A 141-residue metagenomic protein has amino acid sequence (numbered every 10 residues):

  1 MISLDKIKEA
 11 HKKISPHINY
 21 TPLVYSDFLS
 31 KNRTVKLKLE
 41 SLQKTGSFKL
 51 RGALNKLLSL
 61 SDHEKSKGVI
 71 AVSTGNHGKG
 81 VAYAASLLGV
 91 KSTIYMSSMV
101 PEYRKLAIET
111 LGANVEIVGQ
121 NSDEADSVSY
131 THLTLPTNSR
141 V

Functional and structural regions predicted by a protein language model:
M1-L133: PLP-dependent amino-acid enzyme catalytic core
H132-V141: Single conserved hydrophobic/aromatic residue that forms the stacking wall/gate of nucleotide- or nucleobase-binding
